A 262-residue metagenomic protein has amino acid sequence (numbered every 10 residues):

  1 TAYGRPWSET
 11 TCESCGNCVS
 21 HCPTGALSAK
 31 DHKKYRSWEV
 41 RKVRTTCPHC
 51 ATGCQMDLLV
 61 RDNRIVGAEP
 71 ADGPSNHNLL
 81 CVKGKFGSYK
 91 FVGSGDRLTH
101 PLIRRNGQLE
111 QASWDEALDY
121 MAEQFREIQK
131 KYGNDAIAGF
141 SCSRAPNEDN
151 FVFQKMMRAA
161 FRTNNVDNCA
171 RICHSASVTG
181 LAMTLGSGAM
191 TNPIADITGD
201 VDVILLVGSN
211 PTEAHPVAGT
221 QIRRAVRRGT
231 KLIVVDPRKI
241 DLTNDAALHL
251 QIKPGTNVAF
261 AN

Functional and structural regions predicted by a protein language model:
T1-Y3, T10-H21, P48-T52: C-type cytochrome heme c attachment motif
S8, S28, K34-N262: Catalytic alpha/large subunits of respiratory electron-transfer oxidoreductases, centered on bis-MGD molybdoenzymes
C18-H32: Short, structured interface segments
